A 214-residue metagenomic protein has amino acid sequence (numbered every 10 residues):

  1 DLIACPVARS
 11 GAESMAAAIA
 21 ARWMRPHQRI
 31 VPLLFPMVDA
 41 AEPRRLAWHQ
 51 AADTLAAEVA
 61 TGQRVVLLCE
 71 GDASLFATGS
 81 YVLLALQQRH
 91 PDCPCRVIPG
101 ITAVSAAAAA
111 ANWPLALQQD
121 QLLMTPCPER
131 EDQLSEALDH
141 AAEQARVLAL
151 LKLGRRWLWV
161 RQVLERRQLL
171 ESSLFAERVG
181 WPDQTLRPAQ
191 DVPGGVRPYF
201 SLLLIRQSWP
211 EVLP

Functional and structural regions predicted by a protein language model:
D1-C93, R161, L186, S201 (+1 more regions): Class I S-adenosyl-L-methionine
C5, P32, L67-C69, C95-G100 (+3 more regions): General beta-strand structural signal in soluble alpha/beta enzymes
P6-V7, A17-A18, A60, D139-P214: A contiguous loop/helix-start segment that scaffolds small-molecule binding in enzyme catalytic cores
V7, L34-P36, P99-I101, P126-P128 (+1 more regions): Residues at the C-termini of beta-strands that transition into short coil/loop
S10-E13, V38, T102-S105, L123 (+2 more regions): Short gly/pro/ser/thr-enriched loop/turn and capping motifs at secondary-structure boundaries
E13-A16, A41-P43, A106-A107, C127-P128 (+2 more regions): Short, charged, surface-exposed secondary-structure boundary motifs
A21-W23, W48-H49, N112-A116, Q190-P193: Short, hinge-like loop/turn segments at secondary-structure boundaries
E70-G71, L75-Q144, G194, S208-E211: Class I SAM-dependent methyltransferase SAM-binding "motif I" and its flanking Rossmann-like core
